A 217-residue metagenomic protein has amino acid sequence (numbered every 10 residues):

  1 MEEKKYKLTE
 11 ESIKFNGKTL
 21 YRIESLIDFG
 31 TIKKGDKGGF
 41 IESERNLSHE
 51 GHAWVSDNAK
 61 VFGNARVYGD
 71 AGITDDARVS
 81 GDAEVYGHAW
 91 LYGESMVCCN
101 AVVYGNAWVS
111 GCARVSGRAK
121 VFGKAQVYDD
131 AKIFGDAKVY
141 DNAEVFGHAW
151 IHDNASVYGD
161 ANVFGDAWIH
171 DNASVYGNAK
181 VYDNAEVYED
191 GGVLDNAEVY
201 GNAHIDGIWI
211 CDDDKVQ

Functional and structural regions predicted by a protein language model:
M1-E50, D212, Q217: Terminal amphipathic alpha-helical/low-complexity segments used for targeting or macromolecular assembly
G51-W209: A detector of tandem-repeat and repeat-rich interaction/domain scaffolds
